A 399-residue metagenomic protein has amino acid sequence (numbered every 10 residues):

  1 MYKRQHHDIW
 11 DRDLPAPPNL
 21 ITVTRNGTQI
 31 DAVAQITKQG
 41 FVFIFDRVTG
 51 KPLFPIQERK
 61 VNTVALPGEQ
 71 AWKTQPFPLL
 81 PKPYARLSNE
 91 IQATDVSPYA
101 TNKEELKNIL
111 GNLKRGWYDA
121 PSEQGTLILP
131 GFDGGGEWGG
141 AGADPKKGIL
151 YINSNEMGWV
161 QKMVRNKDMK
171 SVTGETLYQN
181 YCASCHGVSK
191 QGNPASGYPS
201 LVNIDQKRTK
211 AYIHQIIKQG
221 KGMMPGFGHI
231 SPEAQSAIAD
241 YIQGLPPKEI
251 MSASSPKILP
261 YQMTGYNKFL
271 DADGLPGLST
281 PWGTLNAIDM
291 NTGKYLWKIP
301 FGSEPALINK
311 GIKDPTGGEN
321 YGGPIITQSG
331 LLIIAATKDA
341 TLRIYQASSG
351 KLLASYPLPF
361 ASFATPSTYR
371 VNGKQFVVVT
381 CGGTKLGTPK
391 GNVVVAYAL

Functional and structural regions predicted by a protein language model:
M1, A93, R208-A211: Hydrophobic transmembrane signal anchors and adjacent membrane-proximal interface regions, especially in viral
K3-K170, C185, E233-L399: Beta-sheet-rich non-transmembrane sensory/scaffold domains
D168-V172, T176-Q179, S184-E249, S255 (+1 more regions): Extracytoplasmic electron-transfer domains, predominantly the class I c-type cytochrome c fold
